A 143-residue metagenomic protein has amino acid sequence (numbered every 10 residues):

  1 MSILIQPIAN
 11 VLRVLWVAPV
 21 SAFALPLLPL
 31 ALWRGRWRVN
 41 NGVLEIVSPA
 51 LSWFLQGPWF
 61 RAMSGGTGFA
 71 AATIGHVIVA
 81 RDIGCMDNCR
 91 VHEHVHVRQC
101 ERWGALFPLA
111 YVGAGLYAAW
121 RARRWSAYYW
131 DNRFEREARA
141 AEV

Functional and structural regions predicted by a protein language model:
S2-F69, P108-V143: Metalloprotease/metallohydrolase-associated module, dominated by Zn2+-dependent proteases
A24, P58, I83-C85, R90-H92 (+1 more regions): Generic alpha-helix signal with a bias toward terminal, lower-confidence helices and secondary-structure junctions
G65-V91, E101: Short pre-active-site segment immediately N-terminal to the catalytic Zn-binding motif
C89, H96-V97, G113-A118: Generic alpha-helical propensity signal that fires on short helical segments and nearby coil/disordered stretches
H92-E93, E135: Acidic active-site catalytic centers that drive phospho-/nucleotidyl reactions and related ester hydrolyses
H94-V112: Catalytic Zn2+-binding segment of zinc metalloproteases
